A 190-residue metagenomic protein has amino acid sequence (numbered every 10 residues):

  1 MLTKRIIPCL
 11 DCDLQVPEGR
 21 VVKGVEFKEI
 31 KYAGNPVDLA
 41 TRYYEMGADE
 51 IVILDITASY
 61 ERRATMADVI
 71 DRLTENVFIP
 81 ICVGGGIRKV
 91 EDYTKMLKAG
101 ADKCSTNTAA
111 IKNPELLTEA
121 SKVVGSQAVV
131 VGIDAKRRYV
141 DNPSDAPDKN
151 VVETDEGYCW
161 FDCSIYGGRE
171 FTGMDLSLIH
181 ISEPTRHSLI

Functional and structural regions predicted by a protein language model:
L2-R5, N76-V83, S126-V130, Y158-Y166: Short beta-strand/loop segments at the ligand-binding rim of alpha/beta enzyme cores
R5-L10, V52, I81-G85, C104-T106 (+1 more regions): Hydrophobic faces of well-ordered beta-strands that scaffold small-molecule active sites in alpha/beta enzyme cores
C12-V37, C82-G84, D141-D175: Active-site mouth loops of central-metabolism enzymes
E50-D68, T108: Glycine-rich, proline-tolerant flexible connector loops at the mouths of alpha/beta enzymes
R62-C82, E119-I133: Alpha-helix-loop-beta-strand connector modules within alpha/beta enzyme cores
I81-C82, I87-G100: Catalytic cores of alpha/beta
K95, A99-L116: Glycine-rich phosphate-binding active-site loops on the catalytic face of alpha/beta enzymes
I179-I190: Single conserved hydrophobic/aromatic residue that forms the stacking wall/gate of nucleotide- or nucleobase-binding
